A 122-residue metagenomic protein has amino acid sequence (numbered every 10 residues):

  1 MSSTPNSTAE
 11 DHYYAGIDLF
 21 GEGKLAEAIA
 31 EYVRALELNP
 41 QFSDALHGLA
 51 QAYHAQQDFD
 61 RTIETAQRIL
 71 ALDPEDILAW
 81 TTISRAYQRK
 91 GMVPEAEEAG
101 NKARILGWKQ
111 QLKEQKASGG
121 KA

Functional and structural regions predicted by a protein language model:
M1-D11, K121: TPR-adjacent "capping" and linker segments in tetratricopeptide-repeat scaffold/adaptor proteins
S3-T4, E37, A71: Structural signature of alpha-solenoid helical repeat scaffolds
A15, E22-V33, Q56-R68, K90-K102 (+1 more regions): Structural signature of tandem alpha-helical TPR/SEL1-like repeats, specifically the intra-repeat loop/turn
R34-Q56: Short, charge-rich amphipathic alpha-helical segments embedded in non-transmembrane helical bundles/solenoids
